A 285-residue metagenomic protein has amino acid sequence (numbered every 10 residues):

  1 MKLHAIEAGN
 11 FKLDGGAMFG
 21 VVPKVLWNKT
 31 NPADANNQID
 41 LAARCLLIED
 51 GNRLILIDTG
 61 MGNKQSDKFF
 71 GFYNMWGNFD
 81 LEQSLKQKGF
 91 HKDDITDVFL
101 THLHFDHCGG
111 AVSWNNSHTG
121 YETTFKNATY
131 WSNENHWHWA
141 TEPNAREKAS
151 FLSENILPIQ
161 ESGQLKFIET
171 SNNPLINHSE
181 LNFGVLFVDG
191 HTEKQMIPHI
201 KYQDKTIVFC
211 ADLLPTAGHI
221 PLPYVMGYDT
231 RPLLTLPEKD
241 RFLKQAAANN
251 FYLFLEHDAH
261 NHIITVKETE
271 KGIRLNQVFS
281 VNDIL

Functional and structural regions predicted by a protein language model:
M1-L56, M61-Q65, F69-F72, N172 (+2 more regions): Zn-dependent metallo-beta-lactamase
A8-G9, T59-G62, L103, N135-H136 (+3 more regions): Active-site metal-binding loops of divalent metal-dependent hydrolases
I48-G51, H199-Q203: Active-site beta-strand termini and strand-to-loop segments that position acidic
I55-I57, F99, Y130, I207-F209: Residue-level marker for buried hydrophobic side chains located in beta-strands that build the well-ordered beta-sheet
F72-Q83, K201-L285: Cap/insert and terminal regions of metallo-dependent hydrolase folds
W76-F79, S84-F90, D94, E122-F187 (+1 more regions): Metallo-beta-lactamase
I95-D106: Metallo-beta-lactamase
C108-T119, T265-V266: Metal-dependent catalytic neighborhoods of phosphoester/phosphodiester hydrolases
